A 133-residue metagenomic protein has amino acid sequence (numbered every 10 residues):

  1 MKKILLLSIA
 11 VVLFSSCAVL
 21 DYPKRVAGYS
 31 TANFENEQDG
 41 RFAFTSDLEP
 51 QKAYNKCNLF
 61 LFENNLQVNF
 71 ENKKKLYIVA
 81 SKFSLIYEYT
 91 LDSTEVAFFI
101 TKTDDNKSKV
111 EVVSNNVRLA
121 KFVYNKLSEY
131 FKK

Functional and structural regions predicted by a protein language model:
M1-I4: Positively charged n-region of N-terminal signal peptides that target proteins for export
L6-I9: Sec-dependent N-terminal signal peptides
L13-S16: C-terminal motif of bacterial Sec signal peptides marking the signal peptidase cleavage site
A18-K133: Ser/Thr-rich, low-complexity intrinsically disordered terminal regions
